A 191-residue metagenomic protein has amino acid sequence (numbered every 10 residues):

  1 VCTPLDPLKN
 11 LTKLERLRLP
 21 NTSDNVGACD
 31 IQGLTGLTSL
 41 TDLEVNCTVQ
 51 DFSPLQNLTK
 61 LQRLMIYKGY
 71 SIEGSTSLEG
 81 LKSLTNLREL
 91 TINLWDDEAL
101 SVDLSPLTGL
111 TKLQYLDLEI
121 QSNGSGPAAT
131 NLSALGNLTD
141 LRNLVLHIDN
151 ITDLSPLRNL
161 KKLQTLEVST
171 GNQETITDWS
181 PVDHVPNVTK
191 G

Functional and structural regions predicted by a protein language model:
V1-P7, K13-G33, S39-P54, K60-G80 (+5 more regions): Concave beta-strand-loop units of leucine-rich repeat
